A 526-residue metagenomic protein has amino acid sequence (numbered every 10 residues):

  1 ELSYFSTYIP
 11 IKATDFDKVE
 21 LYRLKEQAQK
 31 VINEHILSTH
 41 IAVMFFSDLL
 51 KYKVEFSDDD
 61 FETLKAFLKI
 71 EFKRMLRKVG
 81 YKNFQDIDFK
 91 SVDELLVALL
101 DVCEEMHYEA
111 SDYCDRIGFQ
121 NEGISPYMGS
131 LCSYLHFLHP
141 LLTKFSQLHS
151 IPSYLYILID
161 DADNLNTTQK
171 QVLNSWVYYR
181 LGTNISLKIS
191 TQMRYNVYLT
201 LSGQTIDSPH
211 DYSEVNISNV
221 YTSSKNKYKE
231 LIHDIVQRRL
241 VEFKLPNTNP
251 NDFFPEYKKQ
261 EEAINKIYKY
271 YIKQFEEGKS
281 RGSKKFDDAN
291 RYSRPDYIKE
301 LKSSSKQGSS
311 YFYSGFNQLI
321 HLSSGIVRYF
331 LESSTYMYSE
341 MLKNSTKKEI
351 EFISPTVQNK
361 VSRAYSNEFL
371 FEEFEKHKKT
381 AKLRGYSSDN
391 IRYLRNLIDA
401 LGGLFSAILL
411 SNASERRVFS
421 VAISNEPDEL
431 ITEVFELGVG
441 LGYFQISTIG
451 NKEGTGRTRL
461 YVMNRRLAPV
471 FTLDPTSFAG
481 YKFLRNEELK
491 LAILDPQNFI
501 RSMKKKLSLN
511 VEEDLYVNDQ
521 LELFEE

Functional and structural regions predicted by a protein language model:
E1-Y8, V54-E71, L173-N184, T191-N196 (+2 more regions): Amphipathic alpha-helical scaffolding segments
L2-Q147, I189, Q204-E276, R328: P-loop NTPase nucleotide-binding core
I11-K12, S213, Y270-E526: C-terminal leucine-rich, beta-strand-based interaction scaffolds used for sensing/assembly
K18-Y22, N166-V172, V197-S202, E332-T335 (+1 more regions): A short acidic (Asp/Glu
Q27, G123, L155-D160, S218 (+1 more regions): Glycine- and acidic
I32, I36, H40, S133 (+9 more regions): Short, well-structured alpha-helical interface segments that form or flank functional binding sites
F46, H139, T143, Y178 (+2 more regions): Alpha-helical repeat scaffolds in large eukaryotic proteins
R116-G123, S130-L158, L165-K306, I353-N390: The catalytic "switch" region of P-loop NTPases
